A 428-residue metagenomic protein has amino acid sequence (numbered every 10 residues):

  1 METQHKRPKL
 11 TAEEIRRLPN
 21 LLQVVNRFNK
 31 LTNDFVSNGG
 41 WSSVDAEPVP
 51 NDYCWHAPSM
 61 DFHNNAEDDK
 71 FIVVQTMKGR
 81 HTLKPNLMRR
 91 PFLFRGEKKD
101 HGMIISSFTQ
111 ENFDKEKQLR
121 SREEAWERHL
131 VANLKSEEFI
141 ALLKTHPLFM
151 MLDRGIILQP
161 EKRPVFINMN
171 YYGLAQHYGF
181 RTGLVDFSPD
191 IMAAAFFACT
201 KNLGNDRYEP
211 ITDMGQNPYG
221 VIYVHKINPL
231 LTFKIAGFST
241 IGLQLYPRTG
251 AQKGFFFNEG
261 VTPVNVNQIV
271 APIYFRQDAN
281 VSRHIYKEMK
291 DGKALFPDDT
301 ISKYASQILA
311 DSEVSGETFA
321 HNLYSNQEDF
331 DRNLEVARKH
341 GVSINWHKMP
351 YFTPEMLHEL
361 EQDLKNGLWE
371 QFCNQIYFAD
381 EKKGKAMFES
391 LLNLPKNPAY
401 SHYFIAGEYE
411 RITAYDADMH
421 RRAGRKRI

Functional and structural regions predicted by a protein language model:
M1-I428: Catalytic-core elements of nucleic-acid end-processing and repair enzymes
